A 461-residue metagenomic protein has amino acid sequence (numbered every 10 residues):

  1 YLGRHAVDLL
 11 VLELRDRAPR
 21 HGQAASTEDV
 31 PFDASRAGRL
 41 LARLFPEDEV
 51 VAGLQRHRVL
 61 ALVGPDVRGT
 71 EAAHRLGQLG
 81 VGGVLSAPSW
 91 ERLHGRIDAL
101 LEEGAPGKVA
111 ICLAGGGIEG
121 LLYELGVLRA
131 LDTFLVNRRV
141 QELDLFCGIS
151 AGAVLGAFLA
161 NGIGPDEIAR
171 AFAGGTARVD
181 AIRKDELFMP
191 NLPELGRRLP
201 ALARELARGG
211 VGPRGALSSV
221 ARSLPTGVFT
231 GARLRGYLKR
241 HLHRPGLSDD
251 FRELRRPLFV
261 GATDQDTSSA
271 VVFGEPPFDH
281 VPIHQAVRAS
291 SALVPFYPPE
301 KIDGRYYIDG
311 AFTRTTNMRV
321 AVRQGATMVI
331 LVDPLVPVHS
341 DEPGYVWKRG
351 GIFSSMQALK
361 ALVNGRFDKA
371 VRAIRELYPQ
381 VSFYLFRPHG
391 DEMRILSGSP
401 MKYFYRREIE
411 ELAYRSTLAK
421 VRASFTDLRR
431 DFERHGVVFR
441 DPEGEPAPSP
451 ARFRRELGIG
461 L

Functional and structural regions predicted by a protein language model:
Y1-L9, R17-P19, A24: Acidic, metal-coordinating helix/loop segments flanking the phosphotransfer/catalytic sites of two-component signaling
L10, G83-V84: Two-component signal transduction core modules
L10-L12, G38-R43, A52-T70: A short, hydrophobic beta-strand element within the central beta-sheet of small alpha/beta folds
G22-Q55: Short amphipathic alpha-helix used as the core "switch/output" element in two-component signaling
F32, L40-A42, P65-G83: Alpha4 helix (beta4-alpha4-beta5 surface) of REC/receiver domains from two-component response regulators
D33-A37, R43-E47, G69, I283 (+2 more regions): Amphipathic coiled-coil/heptad-repeat helices and related helical stalk/stem segments that mediate oligomerization
A52-R56, H74-L79, S86-C147, A157-L461: Patatin-like phospholipase
S150: Catalytic nucleophile serine of serine hydrolases, specifically the conserved "nucleophile elbow" pentapeptide
